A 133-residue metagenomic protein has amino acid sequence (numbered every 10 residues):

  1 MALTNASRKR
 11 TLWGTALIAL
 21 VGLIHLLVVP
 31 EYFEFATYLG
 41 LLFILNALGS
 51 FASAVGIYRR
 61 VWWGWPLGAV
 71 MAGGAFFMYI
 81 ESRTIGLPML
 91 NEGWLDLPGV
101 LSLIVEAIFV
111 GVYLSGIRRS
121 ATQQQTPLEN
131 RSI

Functional and structural regions predicted by a protein language model:
M1-I133: Membrane-interface extramembranous regions
